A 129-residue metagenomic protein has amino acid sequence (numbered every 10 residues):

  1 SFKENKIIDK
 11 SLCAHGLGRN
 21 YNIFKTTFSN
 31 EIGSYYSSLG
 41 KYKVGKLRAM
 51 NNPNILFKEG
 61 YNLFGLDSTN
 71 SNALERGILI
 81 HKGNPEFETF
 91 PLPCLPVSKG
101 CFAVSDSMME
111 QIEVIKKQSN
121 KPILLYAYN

Functional and structural regions predicted by a protein language model:
S1-K99, D106-L124, N129: Cell wall/extracellular polymer interaction/catalysis modules
